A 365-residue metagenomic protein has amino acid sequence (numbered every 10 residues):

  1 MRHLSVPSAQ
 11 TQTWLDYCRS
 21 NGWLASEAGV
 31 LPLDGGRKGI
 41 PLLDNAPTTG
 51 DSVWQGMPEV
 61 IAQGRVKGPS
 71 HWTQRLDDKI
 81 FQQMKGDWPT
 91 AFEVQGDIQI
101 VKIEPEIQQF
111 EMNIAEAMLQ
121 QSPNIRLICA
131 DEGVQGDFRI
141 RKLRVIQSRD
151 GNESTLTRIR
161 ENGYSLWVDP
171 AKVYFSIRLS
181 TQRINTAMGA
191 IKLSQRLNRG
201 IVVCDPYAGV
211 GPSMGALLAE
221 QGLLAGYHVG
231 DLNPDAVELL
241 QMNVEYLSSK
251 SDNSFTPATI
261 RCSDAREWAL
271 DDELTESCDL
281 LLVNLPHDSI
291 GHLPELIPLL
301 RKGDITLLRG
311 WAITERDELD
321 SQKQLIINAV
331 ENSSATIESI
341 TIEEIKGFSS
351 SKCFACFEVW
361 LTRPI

Functional and structural regions predicted by a protein language model:
M1-I365: SAM-dependent transferase fold signal centered on methyltransferase-like domains, encompassing both Class I
